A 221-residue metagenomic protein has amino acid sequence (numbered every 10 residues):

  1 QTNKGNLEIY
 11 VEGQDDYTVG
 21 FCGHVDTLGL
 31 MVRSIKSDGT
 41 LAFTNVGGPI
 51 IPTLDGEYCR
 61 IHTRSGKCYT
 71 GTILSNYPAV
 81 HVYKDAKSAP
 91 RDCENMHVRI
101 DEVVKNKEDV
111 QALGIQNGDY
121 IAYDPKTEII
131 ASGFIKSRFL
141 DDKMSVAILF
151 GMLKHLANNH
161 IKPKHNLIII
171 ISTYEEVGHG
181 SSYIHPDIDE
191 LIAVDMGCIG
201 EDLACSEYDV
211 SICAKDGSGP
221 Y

Functional and structural regions predicted by a protein language model:
Q1-Y221: N-terminal hydrophobic/helix-forming segments and targeting peptides
